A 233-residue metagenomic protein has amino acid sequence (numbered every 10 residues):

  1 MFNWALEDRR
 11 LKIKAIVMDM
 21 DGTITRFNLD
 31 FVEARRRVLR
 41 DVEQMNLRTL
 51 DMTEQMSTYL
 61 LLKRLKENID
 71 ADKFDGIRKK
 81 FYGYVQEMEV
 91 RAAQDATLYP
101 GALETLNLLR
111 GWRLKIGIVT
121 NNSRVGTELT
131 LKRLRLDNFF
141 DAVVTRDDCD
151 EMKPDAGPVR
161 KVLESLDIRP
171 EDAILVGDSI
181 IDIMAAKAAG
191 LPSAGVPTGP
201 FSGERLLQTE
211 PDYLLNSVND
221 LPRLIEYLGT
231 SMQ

Functional and structural regions predicted by a protein language model:
M1-I16, N107-G111, R124, E128-Q233: Asp-based, Mg2+/Mn2+-dependent phosphohydrolase catalytic module
M1-P100, E104-W112, E128: N-terminal helical cap/lid subdomain that shapes the substrate entry/recognition surface in HAD-like hydrolases
T120-N122: Conserved phosphate-coupling serine/threonine residues in phosphotransfer and NTP-handling enzymes
